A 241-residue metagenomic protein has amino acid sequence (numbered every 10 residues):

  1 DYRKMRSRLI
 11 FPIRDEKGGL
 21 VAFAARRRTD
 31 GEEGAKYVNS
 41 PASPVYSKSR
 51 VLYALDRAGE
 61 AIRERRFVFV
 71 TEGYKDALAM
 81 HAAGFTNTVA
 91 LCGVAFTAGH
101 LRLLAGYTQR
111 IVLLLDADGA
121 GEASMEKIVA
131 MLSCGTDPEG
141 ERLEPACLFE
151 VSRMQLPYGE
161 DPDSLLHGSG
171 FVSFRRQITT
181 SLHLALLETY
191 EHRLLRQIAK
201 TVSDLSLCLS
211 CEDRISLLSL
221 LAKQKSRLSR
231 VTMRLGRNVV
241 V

Functional and structural regions predicted by a protein language model:
D1-I111, A123-I128: Phosphate-handling DNA/RNA-contact segment within nucleic-acid enzymes
D1-R6, I215-L218, G236: Short coil/turn segments at secondary-structure boundaries
E16-G19, M131, R227-R230: Alpha-helical scaffold segments in carbohydrate-active enzymes
R63, V94-Y158, L166-F171: Conserved catalytic cores of soluble enzyme domains, especially glycine-rich substrate-binding beta-alpha loops
E139-G140, E212, R237: Intrinsic-disorder/low-complexity loop/linker signature
P145-A222: C-terminal or mid-to-C-terminal helical accessory/interaction module adjacent to the motor/catalytic core
T201, Q224-V240: Amphipathic alpha-helical coiled-coil segments
